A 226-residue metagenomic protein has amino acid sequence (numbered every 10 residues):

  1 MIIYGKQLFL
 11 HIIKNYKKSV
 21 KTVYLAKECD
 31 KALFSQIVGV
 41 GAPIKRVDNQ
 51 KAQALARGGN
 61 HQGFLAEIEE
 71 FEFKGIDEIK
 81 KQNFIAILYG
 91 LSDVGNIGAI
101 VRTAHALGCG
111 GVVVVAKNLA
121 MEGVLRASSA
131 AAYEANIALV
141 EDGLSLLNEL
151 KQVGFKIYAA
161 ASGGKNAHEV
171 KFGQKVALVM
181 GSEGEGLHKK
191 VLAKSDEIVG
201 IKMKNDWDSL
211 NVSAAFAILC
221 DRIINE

Functional and structural regions predicted by a protein language model:
M1-G75: N-terminal positively charged helical leader segments and presequences
I3, I44-D48, N136-S145, V199: Short acidic-hydrophobic, aromatic-tinged amphipathic segments that line or gate anion-handling sites
V47-D48, Y89, V115-A116, E141 (+2 more regions): Short beta->alpha connector loops at strand-helix junctions that form conserved, small/polar/Pro-enriched
N49-A56, F73-K74, G143-N148, K165-A167 (+1 more regions): A short acidic, often aromatic-flanked loop/helix-cap motif at beta-alpha or helix-coil junctions that lines enzyme
K81-K165: RNA substrate-binding interface of SAM-dependent RNA methyltransferases
A106, R126-A131, A193-E226: Structured adenosyl-cofactor binding patch, chiefly the S-adenosyl-L-methionine
Y158-W207, N211: Active-site/ligand-binding-proximal alpha/beta "capping" segment
